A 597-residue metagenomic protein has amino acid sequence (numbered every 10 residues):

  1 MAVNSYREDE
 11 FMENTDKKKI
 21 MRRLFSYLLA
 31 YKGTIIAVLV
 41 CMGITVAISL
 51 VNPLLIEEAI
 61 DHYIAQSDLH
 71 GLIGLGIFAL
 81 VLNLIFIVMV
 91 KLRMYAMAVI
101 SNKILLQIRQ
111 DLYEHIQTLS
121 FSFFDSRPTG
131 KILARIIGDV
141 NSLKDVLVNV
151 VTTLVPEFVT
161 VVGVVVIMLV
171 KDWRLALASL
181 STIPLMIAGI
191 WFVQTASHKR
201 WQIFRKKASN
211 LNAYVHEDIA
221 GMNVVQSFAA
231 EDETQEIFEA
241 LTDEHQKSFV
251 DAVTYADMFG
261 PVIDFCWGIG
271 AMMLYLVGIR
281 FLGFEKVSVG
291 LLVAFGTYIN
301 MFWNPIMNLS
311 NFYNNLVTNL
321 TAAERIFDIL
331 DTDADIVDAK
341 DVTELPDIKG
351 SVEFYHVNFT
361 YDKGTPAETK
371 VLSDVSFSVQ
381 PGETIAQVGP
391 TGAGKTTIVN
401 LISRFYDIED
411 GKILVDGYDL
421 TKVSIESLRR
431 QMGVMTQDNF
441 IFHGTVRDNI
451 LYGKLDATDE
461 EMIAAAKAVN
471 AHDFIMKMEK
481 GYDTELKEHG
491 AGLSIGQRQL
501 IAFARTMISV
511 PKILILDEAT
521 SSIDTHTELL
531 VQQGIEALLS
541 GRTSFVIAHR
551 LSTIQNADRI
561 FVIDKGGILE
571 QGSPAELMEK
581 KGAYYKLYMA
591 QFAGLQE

Functional and structural regions predicted by a protein language model:
M1-S49, I64-L75, R93-M97, S101 (+10 more regions): Membrane-integrated ABC transporters
I20, L28, M97-S101, H115-V162 (+1 more regions): Juxtamembrane loop-to-helix connectors within ABC transporter transmembrane domains
R22-F25, G33-L54, E58, L75 (+7 more regions): Alpha-helical segments in transporter systems
A30, T34-A47, L75-F86, N149-I203 (+3 more regions): Transmembrane helices of ABC transporter permease
F121-S122, G138-L147, V151, V155 (+6 more regions): An intracellular "coupling" helix at the cytosolic face of ABC transporter transmembrane type-1 domains
A230, T254, I269, M301-I329: Cytosolic ends of transmembrane helices, especially the final helix of ABC transmembrane type-1 domains
D338, L345-E597: ABC-type nucleotide-binding domain
